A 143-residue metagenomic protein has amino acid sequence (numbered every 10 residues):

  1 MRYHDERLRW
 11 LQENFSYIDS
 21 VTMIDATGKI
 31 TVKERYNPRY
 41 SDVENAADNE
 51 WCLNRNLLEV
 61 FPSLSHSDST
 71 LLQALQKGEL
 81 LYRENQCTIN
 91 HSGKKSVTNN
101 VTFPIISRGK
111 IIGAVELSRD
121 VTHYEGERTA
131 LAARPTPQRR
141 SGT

Functional and structural regions predicted by a protein language model:
M1-D42: Sensory modules in modular signal-transduction proteins
I18-S20, E84, N99-V101: Short loop/turn microsegments at loop-to-beta-strand junctions
R39-E59: PAS and related sensory helical modules
L53-I89, S96: Terminal output helix/cap of sensory domains in signal transduction proteins
K95-V97, G113: Beta-strand residues that line the small-molecule/cofactor-binding core of sensory signal-transduction domains
P104-G142: Sensory coupling linkers of modular signal transduction proteins
